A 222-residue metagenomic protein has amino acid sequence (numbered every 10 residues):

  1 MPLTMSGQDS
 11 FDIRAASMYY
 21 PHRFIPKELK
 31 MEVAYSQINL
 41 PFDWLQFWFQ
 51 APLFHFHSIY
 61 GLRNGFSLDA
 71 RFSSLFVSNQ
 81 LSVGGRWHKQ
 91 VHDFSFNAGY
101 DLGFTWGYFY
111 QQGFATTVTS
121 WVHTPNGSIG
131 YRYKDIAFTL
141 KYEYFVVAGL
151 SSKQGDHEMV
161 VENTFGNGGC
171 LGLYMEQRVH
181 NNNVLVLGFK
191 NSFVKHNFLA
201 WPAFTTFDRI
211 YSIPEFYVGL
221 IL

Functional and structural regions predicted by a protein language model:
M5-A34, L45, W87: Outer-membrane beta-barrel biogenesis signature
M18, Y35-L40, L45, N97-G166 (+1 more regions): Outer-membrane beta-barrel translocator/channel fold
M31-L62: N-terminal, post-signal-peptide region of Sec/Tat-exported proteins
P41-P52, D69-V83, T206-I213: Solvent-exposed loop/turn segments connecting transmembrane beta-strands in outer-membrane beta-barrel proteins
A51-L62, Q80-N97, H123-Y133, L171-R178 (+1 more regions): Feature captures outer-membrane beta-barrel proteins of Gram-negative bacteria and organelles
N64-L68, H92-F96, D135-L140, A148 (+2 more regions): Repeated loop/turn-to-beta-strand initiation elements of outer-membrane beta-barrel proteins
G166-L222: Predominantly the C-terminal beta-signal and adjacent terminal strand-loop region of outer-membrane beta-barrel
